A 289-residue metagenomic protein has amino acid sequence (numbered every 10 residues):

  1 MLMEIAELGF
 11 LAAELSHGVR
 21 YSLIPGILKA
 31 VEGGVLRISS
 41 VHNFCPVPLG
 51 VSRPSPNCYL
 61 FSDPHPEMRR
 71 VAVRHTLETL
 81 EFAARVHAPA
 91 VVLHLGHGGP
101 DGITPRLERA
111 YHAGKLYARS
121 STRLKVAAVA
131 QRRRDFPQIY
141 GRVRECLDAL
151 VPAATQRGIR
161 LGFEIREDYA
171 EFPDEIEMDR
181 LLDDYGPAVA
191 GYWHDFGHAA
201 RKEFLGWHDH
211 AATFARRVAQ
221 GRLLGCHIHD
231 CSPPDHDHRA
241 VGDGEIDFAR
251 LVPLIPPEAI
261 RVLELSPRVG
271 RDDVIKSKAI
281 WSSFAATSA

Functional and structural regions predicted by a protein language model:
M1-A6, Y21, G26, E32-G34 (+4 more regions): Histidine-acidic metal/acid-base catalytic patches
M1-A88, A110-S120, Y140, D148 (+4 more regions): N-terminal pre-domain/capping segments
A12, S40, G162-E164, W193-H194 (+2 more regions): Generic enzyme active-site microenvironment
H17, N43, L95-G96, R166 (+1 more regions): Active-site loop/turn elements of alpha/beta-hydrolase fold enzymes, especially the short glycine-/histidine-rich
R20, P46, G98, Y169 (+1 more regions): Positions that flank functional sites
V47-P54, P100-I103, D235: Short acidic/His/Gly/Ser-rich catalytic and metal-binding motifs that mark active-site loops of diverse hydrolases
P56, S121-A127, H227-S232: Short, basic/glycine-rich phosphate-binding loops at helix/coil junctions that contact nucleotide phosphates
F61-G191: Active-site acidic/histidine proton-transfer and metal-coordination neighborhood in alpha/beta enzyme cores
